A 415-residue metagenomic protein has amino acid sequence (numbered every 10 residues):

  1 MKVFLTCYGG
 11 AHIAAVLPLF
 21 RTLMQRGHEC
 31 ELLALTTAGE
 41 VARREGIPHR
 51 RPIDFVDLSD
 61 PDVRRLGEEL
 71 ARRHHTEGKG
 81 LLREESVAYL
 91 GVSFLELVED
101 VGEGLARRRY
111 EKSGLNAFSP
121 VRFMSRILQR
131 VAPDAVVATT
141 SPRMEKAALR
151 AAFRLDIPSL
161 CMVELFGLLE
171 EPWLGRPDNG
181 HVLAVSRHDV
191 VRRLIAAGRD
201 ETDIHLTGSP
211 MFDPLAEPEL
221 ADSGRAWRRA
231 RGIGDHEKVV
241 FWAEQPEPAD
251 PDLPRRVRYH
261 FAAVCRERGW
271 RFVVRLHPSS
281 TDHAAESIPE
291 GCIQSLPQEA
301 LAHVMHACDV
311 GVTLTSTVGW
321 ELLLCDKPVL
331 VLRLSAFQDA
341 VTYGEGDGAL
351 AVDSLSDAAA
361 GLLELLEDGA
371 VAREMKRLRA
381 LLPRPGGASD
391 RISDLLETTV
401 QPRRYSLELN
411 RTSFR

Functional and structural regions predicted by a protein language model:
F4-P218, P246, G319: Active-site and donor-binding regions of nucleotide-sugar-utilizing enzymes
R50-D54, I293-P297, A349-A358: Short acidic-hydrophobic, aromatic-tinged amphipathic segments that line or gate anion-handling sites
V98-R108, C265-P297, A340: Catalytic donor nucleotide-activated moiety binding site of glycosyltransferases and closely related
F123, I127, P278-W320, L324-C325: Donor nucleotide-activated moiety binding/catalytic core segment of transferases that use nucleotide-activated donors
D134-A135, V239, D309-V310: Structural motif
P177-G180, E201, T317-P383: Catalytic binding pocket for nucleotide-activated donors in carbohydrate/polymer assembly enzymes
F212-S287: Conserved catalytic-core segment of nucleotide-activated headgroup transferases in glycan assembly
R384-R415: C-terminal alpha-helical cap of glycosyltransferases
